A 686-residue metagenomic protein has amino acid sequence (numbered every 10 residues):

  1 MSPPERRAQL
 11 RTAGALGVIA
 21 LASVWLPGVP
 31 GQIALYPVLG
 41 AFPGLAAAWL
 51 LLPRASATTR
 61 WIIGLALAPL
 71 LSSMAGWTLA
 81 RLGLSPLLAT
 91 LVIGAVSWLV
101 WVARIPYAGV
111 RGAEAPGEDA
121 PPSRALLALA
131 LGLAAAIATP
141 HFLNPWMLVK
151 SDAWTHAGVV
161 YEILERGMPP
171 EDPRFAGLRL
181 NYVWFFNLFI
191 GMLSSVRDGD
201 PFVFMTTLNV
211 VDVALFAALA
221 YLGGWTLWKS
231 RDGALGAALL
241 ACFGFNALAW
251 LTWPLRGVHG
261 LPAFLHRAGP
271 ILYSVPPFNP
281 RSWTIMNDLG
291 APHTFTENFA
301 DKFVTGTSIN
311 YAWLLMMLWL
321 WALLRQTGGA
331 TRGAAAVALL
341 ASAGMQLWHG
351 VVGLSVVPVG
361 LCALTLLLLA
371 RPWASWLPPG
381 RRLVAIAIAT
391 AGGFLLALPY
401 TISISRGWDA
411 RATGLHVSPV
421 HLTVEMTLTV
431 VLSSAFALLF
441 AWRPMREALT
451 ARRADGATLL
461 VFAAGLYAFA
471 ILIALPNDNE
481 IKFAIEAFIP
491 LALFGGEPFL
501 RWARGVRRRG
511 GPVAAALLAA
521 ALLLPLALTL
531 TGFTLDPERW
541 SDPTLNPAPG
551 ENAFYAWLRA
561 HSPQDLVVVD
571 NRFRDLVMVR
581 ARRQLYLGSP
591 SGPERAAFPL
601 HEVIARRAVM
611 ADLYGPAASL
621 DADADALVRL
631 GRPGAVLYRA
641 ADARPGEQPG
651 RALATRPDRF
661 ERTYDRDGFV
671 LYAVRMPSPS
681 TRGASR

Functional and structural regions predicted by a protein language model:
M1-E118: Membrane-embedded, hydrophobic transmembrane alpha-helices
I19-P30, L35, L148-A153, P254 (+3 more regions): Transmembrane catalytic cores of multi-pass membrane glycosyltransferases and polysaccharide-assembly enzymes
G31, L35, L126, G132-L315 (+3 more regions): Active-site lumenal/periplasmic loops and adjacent helix-entry segments of GT-C-fold, multi-pass membrane
Y36-F42, W98, A125, L129-A134 (+5 more regions): Alpha-helical transmembrane segments at the extracellular/periplasmic loop-to-helix junctions of multi-pass membrane
A41, R507-R509, V513-R686: Extracytoplasmic
R111-P122, R325-A334, A370-V384, L439-V461 (+1 more regions): Membrane-interface helix-loop-helix junctions at transmembrane boundaries of multi-pass membrane enzymes, predominantly
A138, F243, A247, W348 (+6 more regions): Transmembrane alpha-helical segments
A300-D301, A334-G350: Membrane-interface alpha helices of multi-pass inner-membrane proteins
